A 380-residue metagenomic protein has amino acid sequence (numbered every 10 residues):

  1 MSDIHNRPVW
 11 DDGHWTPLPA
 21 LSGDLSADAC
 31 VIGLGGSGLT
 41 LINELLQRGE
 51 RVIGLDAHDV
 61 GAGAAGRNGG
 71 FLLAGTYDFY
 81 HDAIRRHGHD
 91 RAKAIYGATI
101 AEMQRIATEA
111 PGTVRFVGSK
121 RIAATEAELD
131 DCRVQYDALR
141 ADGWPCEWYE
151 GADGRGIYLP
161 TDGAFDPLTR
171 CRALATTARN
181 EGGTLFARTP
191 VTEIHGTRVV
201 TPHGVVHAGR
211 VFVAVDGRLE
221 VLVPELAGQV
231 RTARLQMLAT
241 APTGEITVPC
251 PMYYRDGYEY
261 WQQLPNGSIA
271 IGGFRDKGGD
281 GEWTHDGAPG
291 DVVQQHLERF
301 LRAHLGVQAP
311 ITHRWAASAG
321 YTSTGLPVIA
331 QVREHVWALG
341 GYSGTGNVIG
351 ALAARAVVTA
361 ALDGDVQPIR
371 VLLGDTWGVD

Functional and structural regions predicted by a protein language model:
M1-A29: Extreme N-terminal leader/targeting segments of oxidoreductases
S2-D11, D78-I84, Q104-T176, E181: Flavin (FAD/FMN) cofactor-binding and adjacent substrate-gating region of FAD-dependent oxidoreductase domains
Q47-R67: Glycine-rich FAD pyrophosphate-binding loop
G69-L72, T76-Y77, H81, V117-I122 (+2 more regions): Central beta-strand plus flanking loop segment that forms part of the substrate or channel wall within the catalytic
V134, T161, R302-D380: C-terminal catalytic lobe of FAD-dependent flavoproteins
E150-A152, G183-R198: A conserved short coil-to-beta-strand element within the FAD-binding core of flavoproteins
I194-I269: Flavin-dependent oxidoreductases
I246-V332: Active-site lid/adjacent beta-loop-alpha segment flanking the redox-cofactor pocket in flavoenzymes
